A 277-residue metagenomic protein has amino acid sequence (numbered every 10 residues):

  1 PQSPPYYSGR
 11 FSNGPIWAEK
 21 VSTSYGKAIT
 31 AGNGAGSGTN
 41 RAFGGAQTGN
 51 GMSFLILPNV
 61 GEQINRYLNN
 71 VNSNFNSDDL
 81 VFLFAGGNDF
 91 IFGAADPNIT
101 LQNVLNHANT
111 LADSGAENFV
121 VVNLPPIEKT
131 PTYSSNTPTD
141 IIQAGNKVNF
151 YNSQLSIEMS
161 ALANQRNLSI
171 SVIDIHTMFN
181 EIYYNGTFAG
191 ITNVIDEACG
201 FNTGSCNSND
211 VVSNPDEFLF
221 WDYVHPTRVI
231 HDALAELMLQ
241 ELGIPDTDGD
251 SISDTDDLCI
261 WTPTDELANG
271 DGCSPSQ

Functional and structural regions predicted by a protein language model:
P1-D246: Conserved active-site regions of diverse hydrolases
G243-Q277: Extracellular calcium-associated, cysteine-rich motifs in secreted modular proteins
